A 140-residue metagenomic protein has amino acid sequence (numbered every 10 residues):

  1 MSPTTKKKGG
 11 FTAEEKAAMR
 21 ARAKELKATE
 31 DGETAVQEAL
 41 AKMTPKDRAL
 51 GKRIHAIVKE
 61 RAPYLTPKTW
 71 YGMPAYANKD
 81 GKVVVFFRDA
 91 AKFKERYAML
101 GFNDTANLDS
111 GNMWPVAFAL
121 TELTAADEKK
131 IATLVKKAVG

Functional and structural regions predicted by a protein language model:
M1-G140: Charge-dense, helix-prone N-terminal extensions
